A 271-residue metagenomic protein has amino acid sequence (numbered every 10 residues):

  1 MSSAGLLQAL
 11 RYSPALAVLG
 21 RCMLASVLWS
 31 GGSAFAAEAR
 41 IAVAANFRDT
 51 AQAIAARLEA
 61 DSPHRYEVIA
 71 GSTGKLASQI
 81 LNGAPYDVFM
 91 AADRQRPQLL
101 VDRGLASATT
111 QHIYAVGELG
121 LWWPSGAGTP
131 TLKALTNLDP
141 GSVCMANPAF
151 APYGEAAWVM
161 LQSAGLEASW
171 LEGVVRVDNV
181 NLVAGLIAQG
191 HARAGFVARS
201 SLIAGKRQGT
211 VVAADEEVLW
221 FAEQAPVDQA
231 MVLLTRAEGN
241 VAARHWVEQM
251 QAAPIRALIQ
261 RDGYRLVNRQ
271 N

Functional and structural regions predicted by a protein language model:
M1-P14: N-terminal secretory signal peptides that target proteins for export/translocation
A17-G31: Bacterial N-terminal signal peptides
G32-A36: Sec/Tat signal peptide C-region and signal peptidase I cleavage site
A37-D61, I69-A70, G74, S78-N82 (+4 more regions): Exported/periplasmic ABC-transporter solute-binding proteins
Y66: Hydrophobic anchor at the start of a short beta-strand that flanks the dinucleotide cofactor-binding loop
